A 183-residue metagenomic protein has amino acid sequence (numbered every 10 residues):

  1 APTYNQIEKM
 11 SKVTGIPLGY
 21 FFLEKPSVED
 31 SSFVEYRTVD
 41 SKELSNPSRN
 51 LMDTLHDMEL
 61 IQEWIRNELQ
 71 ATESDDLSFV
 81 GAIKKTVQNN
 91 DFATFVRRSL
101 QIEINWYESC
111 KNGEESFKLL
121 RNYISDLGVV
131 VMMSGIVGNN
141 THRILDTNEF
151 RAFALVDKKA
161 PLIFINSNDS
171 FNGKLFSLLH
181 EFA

Functional and structural regions predicted by a protein language model:
A1-A183: Short juxta-domain linker segments that transition from a proline/glycine-rich, charged coil into a short amphipathic
